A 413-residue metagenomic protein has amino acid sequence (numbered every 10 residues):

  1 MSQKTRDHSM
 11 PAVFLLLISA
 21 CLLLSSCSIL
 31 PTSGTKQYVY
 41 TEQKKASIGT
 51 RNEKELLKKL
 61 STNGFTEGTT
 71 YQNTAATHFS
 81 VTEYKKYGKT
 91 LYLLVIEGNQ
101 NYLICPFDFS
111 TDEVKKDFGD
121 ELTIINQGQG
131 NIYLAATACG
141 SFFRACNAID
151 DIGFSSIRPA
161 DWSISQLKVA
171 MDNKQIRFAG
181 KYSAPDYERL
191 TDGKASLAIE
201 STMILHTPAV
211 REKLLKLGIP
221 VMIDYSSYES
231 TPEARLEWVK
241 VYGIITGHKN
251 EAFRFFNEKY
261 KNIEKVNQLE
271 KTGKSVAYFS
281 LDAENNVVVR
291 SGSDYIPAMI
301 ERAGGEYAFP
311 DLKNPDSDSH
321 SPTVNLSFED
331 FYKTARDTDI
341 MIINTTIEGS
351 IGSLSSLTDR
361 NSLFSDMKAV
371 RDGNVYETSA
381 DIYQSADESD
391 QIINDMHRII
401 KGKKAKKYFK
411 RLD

Functional and structural regions predicted by a protein language model:
L24-S26: C-terminal motif of bacterial Sec signal peptides marking the signal peptidase cleavage site
S28-K36: Bacterial lipoprotein signal-peptidase II cleavage site
K36-Q72: Short Lys/Arg-enriched alpha/beta "domain-start" segment
I48-E53, E229-E258, D337-D413: Structured C-terminal subdomain patch of bacterial secreted/periplasmic proteins
Y92-G193, L197-I204: A short, structured surface patch at a secondary-structure boundary
N131-R144, I245, K249-G305: Basic- and aromatic-lined ligand-binding clefts that recognize polyanionic substrates
I176-E188, K313-E329: Short helix-initiation/N-cap motifs at beta->coil->alpha
I296-H320, I342-T345: His/Asp/Glu-enriched short active-site or ligand-binding loop at hydrolase and phosphoryl-transfer sites
